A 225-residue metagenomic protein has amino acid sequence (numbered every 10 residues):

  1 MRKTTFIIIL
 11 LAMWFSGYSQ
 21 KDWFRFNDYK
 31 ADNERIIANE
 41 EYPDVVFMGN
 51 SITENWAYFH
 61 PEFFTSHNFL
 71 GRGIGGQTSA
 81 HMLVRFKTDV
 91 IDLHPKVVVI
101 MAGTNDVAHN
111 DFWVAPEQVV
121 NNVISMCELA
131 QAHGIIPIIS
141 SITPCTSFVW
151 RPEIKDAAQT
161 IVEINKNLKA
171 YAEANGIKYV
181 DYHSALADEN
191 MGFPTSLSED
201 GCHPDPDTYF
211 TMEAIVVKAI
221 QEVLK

Functional and structural regions predicted by a protein language model:
M1-Q20: Bacterial Sec-dependent N-terminal signal peptides
Y18-V99: Serine-esterase "nucleophile elbow" of acetyl-processing enzymes
S51-N55, G75-S79, T104-A108, T143-F148 (+2 more regions): Solvent-exposed loop/turn segments at secondary-structure junctions within structured extracellular/periplasmic domains
S66-S79, A108-V114, P152, G201: Acidic/histidine-rich helix-loop elements that form or flank divalent-metal/phosphate-binding sites at the catalytic
Q77-V84, V114-N122: Glycine-rich anion/phosphate-binding loops
M101-V107, C127-I161: Active-site segments of SGNH/GDSL-like serine hydrolases that catalyze O-acetyl group transfer/hydrolysis on lipids
A115-S140, N167-I177: Charged, glycine-enriched surface loops/patches that mediate electrostatic binding to polyanionic ligands
T143-K225: Catalytic His-Asp segment of secreted/periplasmic serine-dependent ester chemistry enzymes
